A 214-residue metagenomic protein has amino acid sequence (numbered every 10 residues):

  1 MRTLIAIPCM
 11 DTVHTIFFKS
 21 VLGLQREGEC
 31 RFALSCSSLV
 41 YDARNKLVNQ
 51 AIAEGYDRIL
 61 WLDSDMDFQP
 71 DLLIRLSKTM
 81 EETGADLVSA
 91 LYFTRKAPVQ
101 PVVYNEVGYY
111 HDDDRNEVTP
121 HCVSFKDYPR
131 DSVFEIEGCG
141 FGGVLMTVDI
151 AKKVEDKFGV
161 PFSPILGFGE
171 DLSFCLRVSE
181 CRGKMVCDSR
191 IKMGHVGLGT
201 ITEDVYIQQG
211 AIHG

Functional and structural regions predicted by a protein language model:
M1, V148-D149, K153-G214: C-terminal catalytic/acceptor-binding lobe
M1-D42: N-proximal low-complexity "stem/linker" segments adjacent to membrane-targeting elements
R26, I52-A53, E81: Residue-level signal for alpha-helix termini/capping positions
A33-C36, L91, S189: Residue-level recognition of beta-strand->loop/alpha-helix junctions
N45-R58: Active-site nucleotide-sugar/metal-binding loop of Leloir-type enzymes
V48, Q69-S163: Conserved catalytic core of nucleotide-sugar-dependent glycosyltransferases
Y56, G84-D86, G183: Short, high-confidence coil segments that cap the C-terminus of an alpha-helix and link into the following beta-strand
Y56-D67: Short beta-strand-to-loop acidic/aromatic patch adjacent to the donor-nucleotide binding site
